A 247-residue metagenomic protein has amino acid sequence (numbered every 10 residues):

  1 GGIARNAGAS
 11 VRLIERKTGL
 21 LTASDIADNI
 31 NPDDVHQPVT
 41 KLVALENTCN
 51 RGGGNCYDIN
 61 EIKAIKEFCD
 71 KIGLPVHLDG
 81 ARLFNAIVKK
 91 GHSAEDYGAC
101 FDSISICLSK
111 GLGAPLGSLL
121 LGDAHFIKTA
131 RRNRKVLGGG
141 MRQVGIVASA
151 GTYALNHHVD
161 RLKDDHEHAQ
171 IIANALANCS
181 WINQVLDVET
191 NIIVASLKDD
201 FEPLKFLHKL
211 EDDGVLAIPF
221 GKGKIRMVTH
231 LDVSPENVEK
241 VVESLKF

Functional and structural regions predicted by a protein language model:
G1-K198, L204-D213, I218-V233, V241-F247: Conserved PLP-enzyme active-site core in the AAT-like
